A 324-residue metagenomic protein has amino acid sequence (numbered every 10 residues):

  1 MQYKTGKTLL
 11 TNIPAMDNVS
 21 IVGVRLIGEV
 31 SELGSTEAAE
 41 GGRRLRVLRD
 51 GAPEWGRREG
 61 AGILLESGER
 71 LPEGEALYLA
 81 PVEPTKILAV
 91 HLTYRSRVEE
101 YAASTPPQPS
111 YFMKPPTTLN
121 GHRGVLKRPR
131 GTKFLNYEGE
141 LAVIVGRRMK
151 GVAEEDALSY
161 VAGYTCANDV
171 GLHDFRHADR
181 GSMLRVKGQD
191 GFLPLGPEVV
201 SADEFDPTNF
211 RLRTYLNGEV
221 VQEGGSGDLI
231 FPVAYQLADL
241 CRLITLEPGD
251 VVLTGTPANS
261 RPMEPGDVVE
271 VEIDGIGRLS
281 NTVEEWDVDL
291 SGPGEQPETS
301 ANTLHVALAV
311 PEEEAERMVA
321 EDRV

Functional and structural regions predicted by a protein language model:
M1-P109, D203-F205, E272, L290-V324: N-terminal non-catalytic cap/leader segment that marks the start of a structured domain
Q2, D17, G23, R97 (+1 more regions): Catalytic-pocket segment enriched in acidic/His residues
E29, G34-A38, R44, L48-R49 (+5 more regions): Hydrophobic beta-sheet segments that form the core/acyl-binding groove of ACP/CoA-dependent acyl-chain-processing
S67-G68, G124, G131, E284: Surface loops and adjacent helix of pleckstrin homology
E69-E73, R123-L126, Y235, T254: Short gly/ser/thr-rich secondary-structure transition/capping motifs
A76, P129-G131, L240, P257: Short, solvent-exposed loop/turn positions at domain surfaces that link secondary-structure elements or cap domain
P84-A234, L243: Glycine-enriched loop-and-adjacent helix/strand subsegments that border the catalytic/binding cleft of enzyme cores
